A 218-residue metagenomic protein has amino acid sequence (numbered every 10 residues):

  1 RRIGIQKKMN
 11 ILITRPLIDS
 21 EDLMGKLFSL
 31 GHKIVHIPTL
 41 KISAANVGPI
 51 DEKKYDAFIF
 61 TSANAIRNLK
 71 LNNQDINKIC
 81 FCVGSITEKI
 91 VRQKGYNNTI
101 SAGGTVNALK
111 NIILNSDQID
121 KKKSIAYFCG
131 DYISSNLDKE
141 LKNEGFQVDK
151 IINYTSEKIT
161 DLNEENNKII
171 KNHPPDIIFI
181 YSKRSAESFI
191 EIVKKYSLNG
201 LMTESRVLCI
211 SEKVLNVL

Functional and structural regions predicted by a protein language model:
R1-R2: Basic polycationic patches enriched in arginine
Q6-L218: Signature of uroporphyrinogen-III synthase
